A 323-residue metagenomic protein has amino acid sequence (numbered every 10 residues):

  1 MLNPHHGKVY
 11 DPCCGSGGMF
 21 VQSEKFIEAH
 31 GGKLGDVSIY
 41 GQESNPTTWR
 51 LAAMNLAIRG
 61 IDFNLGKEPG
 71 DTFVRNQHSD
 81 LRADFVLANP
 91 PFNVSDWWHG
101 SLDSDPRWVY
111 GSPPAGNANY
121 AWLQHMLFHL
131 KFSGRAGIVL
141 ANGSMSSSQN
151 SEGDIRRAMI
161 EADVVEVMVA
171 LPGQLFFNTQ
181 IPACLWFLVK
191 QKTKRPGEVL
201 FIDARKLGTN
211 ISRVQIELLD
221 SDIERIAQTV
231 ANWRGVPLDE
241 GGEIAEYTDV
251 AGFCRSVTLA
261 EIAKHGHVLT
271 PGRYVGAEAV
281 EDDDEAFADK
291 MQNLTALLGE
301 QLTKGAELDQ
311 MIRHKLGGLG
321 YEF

Functional and structural regions predicted by a protein language model:
M1-A88, N93-W97, S104-W108, A141-G143 (+1 more regions): Conserved S-adenosyl-L-methionine
N76, D80-E322: A conserved structural/catalytic subdomain of Rossmann-like adenosyl-cofactor enzymes
